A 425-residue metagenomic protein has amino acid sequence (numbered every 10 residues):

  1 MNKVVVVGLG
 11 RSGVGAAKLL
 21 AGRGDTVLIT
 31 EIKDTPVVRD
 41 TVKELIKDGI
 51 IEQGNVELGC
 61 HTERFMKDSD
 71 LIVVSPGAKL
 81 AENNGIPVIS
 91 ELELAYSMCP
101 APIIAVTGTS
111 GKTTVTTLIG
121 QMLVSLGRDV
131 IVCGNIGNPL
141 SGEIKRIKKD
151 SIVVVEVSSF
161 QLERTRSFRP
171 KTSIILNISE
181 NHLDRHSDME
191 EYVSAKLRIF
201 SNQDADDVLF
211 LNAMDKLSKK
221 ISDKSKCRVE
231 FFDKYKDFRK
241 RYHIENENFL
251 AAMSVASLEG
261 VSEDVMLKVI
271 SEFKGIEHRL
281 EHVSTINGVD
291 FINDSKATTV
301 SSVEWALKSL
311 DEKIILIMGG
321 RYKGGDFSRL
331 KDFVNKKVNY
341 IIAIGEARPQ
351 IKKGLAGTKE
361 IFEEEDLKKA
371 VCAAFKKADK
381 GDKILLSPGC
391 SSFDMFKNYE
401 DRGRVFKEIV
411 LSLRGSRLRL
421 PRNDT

Functional and structural regions predicted by a protein language model:
M1-A105, L126, S271, E277-E281 (+2 more regions): Short, basic phosphate-binding NTP loop
N2, L19-G22, E63-S69, P76-L209 (+5 more regions): Phosphate-binding loop of NTP-binding sites
K3, G15-R23, I244-N339: Nucleotide phosphate-binding/pyrophosphate-handling subdomain across enzymes that bind or process nucleotide phosphates
V5, L28, I131, I342 (+1 more regions): Conserved beta-strand positions in the Rossmann-like core of class I SAM-dependent methyltransferases
R11, S110-T114, N246, L250: Residue-level detector of alpha-helix initiation sites
T26-E31, I131-V132, V154, F231 (+1 more regions): Short beta-strand "acidic-cap" motif of Rossmann-like dinucleotide-binding folds
L28-K33, L209-A213, I317-M318, K337-E346: Short internal beta-strands
T41-D48, Q53-G54, S328-D382: C-terminal helical cap/extension that packs against the catalytic core of soluble nucleotide-cofactor enzymes
